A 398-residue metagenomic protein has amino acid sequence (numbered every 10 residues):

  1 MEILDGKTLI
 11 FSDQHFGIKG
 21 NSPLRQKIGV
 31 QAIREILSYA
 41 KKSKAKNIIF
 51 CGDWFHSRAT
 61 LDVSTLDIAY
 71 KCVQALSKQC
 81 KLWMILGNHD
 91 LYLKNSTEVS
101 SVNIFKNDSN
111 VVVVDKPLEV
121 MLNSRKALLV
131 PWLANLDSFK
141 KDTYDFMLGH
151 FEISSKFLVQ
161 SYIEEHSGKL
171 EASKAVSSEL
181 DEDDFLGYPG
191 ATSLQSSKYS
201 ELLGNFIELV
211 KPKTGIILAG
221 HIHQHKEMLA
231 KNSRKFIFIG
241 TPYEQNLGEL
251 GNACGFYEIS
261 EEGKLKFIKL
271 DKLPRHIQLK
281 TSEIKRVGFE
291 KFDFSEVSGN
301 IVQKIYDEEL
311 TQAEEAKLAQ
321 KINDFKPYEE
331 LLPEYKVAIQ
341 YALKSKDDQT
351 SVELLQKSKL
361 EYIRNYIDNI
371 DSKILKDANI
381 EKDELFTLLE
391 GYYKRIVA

Functional and structural regions predicted by a protein language model:
L4-K7, Q14, I18-E119, V210-T214: Core catalytic region of metal-dependent phosphoesterases/phosphodiesterases, especially metallo-beta-lactamase-like
G6-I18, S124-L133, D145-F151, F236-G240: Active-site-proximal beta-strand elements of phosphoester/diester hydrolases
D13, I33, I48, D53 (+8 more regions): Divalent metal-coordination and catalytic microenvironments
Q14-I18, A45-V63, C80-K94, D145 (+1 more regions): Active-site neighborhood of divalent metal-dependent phosphoester/pyrophosphate hydrolases
G17-K19, H56-A59, I85-V99, V120-M121 (+4 more regions): Active-site environment of divalent metal-dependent phosphoester hydrolases
Q74-K78, K140-T143, I207-K213, A230-K231 (+1 more regions): Short, conserved loop/helix-junction motifs that constitute active-site signature segments in enzyme catalytic cores
S161-K264: Conserved beta-sheet core of the metallophosphoesterase superfamily
S260-A398: Accessory, non-catalytic peripheral segments of nucleic-acid enzymes
